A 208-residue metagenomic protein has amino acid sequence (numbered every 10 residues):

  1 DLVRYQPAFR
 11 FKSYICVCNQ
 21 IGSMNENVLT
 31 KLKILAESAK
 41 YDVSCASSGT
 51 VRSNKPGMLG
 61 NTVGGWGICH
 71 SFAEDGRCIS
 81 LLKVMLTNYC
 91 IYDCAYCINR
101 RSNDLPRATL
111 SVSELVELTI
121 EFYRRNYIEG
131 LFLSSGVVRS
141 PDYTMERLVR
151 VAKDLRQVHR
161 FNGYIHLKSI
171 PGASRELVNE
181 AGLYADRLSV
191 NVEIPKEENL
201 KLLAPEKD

Functional and structural regions predicted by a protein language model:
D1-Y89: Flexible, acidic/Gly-rich N-terminal and inter-domain linker regions that tether and position cofactor-handling modules
S44-T50, Y96, A181, N199: Residues in and immediately flanking transmembrane alpha helices
C69-F72, E121, V178: Short, flexible, glycine/charge-rich loop motifs used to bind or transfer phosphoryl groups or to couple energy/partner
I79-K83, Y92-A95, S113, E117-I120 (+1 more regions): N-terminal, well-ordered alpha-helical segments
N88-R100: Local cysteine-cluster metal-coordination motifs and their immediate loop/turn environment, predominantly Fe-S cluster
C90, R175-V178: Short, glycine/polar-rich helix-capping loops at beta-to-alpha or helix-loop-helix junctions that flank or form
R100-L115, F122-L148, D154-R175, G182-D208: Core AdoMet radical
